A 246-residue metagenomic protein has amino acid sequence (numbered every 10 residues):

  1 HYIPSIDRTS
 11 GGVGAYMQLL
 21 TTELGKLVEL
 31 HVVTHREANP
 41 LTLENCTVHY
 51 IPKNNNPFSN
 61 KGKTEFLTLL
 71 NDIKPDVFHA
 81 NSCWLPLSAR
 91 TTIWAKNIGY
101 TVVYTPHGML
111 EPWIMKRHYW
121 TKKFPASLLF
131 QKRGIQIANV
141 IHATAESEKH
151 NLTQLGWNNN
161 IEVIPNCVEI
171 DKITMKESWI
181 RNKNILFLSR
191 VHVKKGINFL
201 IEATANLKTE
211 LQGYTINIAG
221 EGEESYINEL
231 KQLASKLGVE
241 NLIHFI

Functional and structural regions predicted by a protein language model:
H1-N39, E44-T47: N-terminal subdomain of nucleotide-sugar transferases
S5-R8, L188-H192, L207, E221-E223: Short donor-sugar binding/catalytic loops of nucleotide-sugar-dependent glycosyltransferases, especially enzymes
T34-A38, L188, T215-E229: Glycosyltransferase donor-sugar binding loop
R36, S147, C167: Carbohydrate-associated surface elements
V77-P112, S127: An aromatic- and histidine-rich active-site surface loop
N97, L110, K123-I141, L155: Membrane-proximal helix-turn-helix segments that form the acceptor-binding/catalytic region of lipid-linked
H142, V168, E177-K195, I201-T204 (+1 more regions): Conserved donor-binding/catalytic core segment of Leloir-type glycosyltransferases
N217-G220, N228-I246: Nucleotide-activated donor-binding/catalytic signature segment of Leloir-type glycosyltransferases, i.e., the conserved
